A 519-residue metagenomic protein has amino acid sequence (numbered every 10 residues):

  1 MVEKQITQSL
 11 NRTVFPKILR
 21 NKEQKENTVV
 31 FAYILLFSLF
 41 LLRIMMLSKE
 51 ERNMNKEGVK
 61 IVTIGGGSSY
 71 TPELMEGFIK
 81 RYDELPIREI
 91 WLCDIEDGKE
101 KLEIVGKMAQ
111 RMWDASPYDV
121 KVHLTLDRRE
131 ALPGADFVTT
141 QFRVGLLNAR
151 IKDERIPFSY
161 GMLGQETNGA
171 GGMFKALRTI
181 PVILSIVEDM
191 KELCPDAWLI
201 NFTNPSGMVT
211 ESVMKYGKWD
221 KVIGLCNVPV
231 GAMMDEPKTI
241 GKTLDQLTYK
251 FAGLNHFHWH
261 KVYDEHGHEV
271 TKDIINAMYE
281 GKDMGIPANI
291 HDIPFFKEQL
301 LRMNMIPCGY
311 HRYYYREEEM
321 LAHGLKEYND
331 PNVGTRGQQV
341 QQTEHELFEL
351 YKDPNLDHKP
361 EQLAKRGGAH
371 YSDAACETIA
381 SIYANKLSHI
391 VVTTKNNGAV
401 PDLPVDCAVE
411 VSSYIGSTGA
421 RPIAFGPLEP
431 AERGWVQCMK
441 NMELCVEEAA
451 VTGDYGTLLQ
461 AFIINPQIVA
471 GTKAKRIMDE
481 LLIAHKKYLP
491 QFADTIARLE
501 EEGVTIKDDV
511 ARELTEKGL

Functional and structural regions predicted by a protein language model:
V30-R43: Hydrophobic alpha-helical signal peptides and transmembrane signal-/tail-anchor segments that drive secretory-pathway
K60-P86, I90-C93: N-terminal Rossmann-like dinucleotide-binding module
P72, W198, F202-G267: Rossmann-fold dinucleotide-binding core
D83-S116: Glycine-rich phosphate-binding loop and adjoining beta1-alpha1-beta2 segment of Rossmann-like nucleotide-binding folds
R111-D136, V144, L163-G169, T179-C194: A structured beta-alpha segment of the ubiquitous adenosine-cofactor-binding alpha/beta core
F137-P157: Short, solvent-exposed beta-strand-terminating loops
K152-C194, W198-K215: Rossmann-fold NAD(P)-binding glycine/threonine-rich loop
G241-L519: Long, compositionally biased stretches enriched for glycine and/or charged residues
